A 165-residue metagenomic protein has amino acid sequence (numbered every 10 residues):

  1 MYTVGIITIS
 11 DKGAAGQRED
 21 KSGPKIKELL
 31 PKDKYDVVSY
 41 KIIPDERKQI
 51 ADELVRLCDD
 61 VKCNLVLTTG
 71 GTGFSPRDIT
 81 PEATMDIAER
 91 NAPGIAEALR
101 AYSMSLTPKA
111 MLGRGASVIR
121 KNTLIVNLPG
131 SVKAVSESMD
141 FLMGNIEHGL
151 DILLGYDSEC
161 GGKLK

Functional and structural regions predicted by a protein language model:
M1-K165: Non-catalytic beta/alpha edge segments that cap or flank active sites
